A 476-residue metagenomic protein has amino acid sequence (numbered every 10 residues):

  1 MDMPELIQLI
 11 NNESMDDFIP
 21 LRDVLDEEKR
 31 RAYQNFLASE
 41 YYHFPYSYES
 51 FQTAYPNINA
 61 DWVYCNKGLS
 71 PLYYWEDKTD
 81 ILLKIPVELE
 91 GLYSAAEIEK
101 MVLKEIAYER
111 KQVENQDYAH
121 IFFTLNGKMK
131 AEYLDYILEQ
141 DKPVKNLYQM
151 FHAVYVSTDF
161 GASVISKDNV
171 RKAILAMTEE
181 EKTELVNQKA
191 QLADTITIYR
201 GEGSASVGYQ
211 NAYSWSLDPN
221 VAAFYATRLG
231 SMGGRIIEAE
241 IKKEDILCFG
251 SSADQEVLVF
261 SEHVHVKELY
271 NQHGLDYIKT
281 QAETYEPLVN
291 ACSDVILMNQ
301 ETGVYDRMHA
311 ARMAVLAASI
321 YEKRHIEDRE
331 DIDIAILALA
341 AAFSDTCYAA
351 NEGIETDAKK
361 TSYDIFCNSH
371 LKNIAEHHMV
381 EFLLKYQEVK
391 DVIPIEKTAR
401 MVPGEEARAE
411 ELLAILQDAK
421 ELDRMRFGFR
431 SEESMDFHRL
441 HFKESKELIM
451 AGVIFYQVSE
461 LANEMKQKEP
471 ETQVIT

Functional and structural regions predicted by a protein language model:
M1-I196, S204-N211, P219-D276: Conserved NAD+-utilizing ADP-ribose enzyme module
G274-I278, L297-E330, G353, V389-T476: Divalent metal-dependent phosphate-bond-processing catalytic cores, especially two-metal-ion Mg2+/Mn2+ enzymes that act
Y277-I296: Short alpha-helical hairpin
M313, I332-S362, V380-K390, K420: His-Asp-centered metal-binding catalytic motifs of divalent-metal-dependent phosphohydrolases/nucleases
N368-S369: Conserved beta-strand-loop-beta-strand hairpin that lines the nucleotide-binding pocket of ATP/GTP-utilizing enzymes
N373-H378: Membrane-interface starts of transmembrane alpha-helices
